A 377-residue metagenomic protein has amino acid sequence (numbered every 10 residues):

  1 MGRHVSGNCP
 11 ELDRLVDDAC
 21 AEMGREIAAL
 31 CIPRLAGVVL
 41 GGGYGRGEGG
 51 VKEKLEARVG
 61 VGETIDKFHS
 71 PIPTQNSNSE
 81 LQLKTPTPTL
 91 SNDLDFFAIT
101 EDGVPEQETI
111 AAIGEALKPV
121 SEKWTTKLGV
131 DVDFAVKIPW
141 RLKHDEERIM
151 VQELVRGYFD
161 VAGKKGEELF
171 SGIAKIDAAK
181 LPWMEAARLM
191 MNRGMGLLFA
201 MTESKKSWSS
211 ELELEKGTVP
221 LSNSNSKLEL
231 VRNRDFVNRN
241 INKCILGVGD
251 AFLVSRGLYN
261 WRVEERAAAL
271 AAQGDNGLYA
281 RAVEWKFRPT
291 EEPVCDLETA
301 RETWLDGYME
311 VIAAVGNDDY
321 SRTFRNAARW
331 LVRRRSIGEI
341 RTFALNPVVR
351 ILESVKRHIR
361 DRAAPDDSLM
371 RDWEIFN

Functional and structural regions predicted by a protein language model:
G2-R3: Low-complexity, highly charged intrinsically disordered N-terminal segments that act as targeting/localization
G7-L15, A19, G114-E215, L230-R256 (+3 more regions): Conserved NTP/Mg2+-binding pocket subregion across the NTase superfamily
G24-E56, I65, E80-L94, I99-Q107: Active-site nucleotide-donor binding segment shared across nucleotidyl transfer reactions
V51-P88, S207-V231: Intrinsic disorder/low-complexity segments
D102-A111, V161-K165: Short, polar/flexible loop-turn hinges at active-site or ligand-entry regions and domain interfaces
P119, R281-K286: Extended charged low-complexity segments that act as oligomerization/scaffolding linkers
A271-V283: Short, well-ordered alpha-helical segments that carry or flank key catalytic/ligand-binding motifs at enzyme/regulatory
K286-N377: Terminal (often C-terminal) interaction modules
